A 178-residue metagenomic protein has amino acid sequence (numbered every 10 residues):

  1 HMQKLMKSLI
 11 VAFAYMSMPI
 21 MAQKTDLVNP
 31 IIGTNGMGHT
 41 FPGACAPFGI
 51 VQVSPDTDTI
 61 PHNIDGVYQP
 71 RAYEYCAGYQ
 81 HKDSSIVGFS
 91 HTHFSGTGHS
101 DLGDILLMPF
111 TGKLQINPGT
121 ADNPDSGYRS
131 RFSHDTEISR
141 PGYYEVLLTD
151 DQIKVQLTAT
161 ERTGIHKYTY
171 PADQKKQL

Functional and structural regions predicted by a protein language model:
H1-Q23: Bacterial Sec-dependent N-terminal signal peptides
A22-L178: Accessory carbohydrate-recognition regions in carbohydrate-active enzymes
